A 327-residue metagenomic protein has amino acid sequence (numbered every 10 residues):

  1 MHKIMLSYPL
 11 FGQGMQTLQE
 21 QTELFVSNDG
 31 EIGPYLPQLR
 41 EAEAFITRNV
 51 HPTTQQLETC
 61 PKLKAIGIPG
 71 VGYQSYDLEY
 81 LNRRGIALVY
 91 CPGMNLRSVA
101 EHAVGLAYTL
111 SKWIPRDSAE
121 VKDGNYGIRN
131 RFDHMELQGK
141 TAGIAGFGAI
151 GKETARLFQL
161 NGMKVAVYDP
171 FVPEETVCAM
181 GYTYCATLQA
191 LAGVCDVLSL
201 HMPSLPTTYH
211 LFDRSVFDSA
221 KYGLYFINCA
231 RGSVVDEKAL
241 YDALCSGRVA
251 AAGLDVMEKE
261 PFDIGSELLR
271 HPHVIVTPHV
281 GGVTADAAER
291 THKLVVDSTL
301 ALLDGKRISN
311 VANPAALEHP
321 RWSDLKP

Functional and structural regions predicted by a protein language model:
M1-V89, D213: An N-terminal-biased, well-structured beta-alpha scaffold segment characteristic of Rossmann-like dinucleotide-binding
S27-D29, P69-G70, I86-R97, L188 (+2 more regions): Short beta->alpha connector loops at strand-helix junctions that form conserved, small/polar/Pro-enriched
T53-T54, V172-E267: Rossmann-like adenosine-cofactor binding region
I86, P92-T141, R156, L160 (+1 more regions): Phosphate-binding beta-alpha-beta segment of Rossmann-like dinucleotide-binding domains, i.e., the NAD(P)
F147-G148: Glycine-rich Rossmann-fold phosphate-binding loop(s) that bind the pyrophosphate of adenine dinucleotide cofactors
G151-K152: N-terminal Rossmann-fold NAD(P) dinucleotide-binding loop
L160-C178: NAD(P)-binding Rossmann-fold cofactor-contacting core
T291-P327: NAD(P)-dependent dehydrogenase/reductase Rossmann-like domain
